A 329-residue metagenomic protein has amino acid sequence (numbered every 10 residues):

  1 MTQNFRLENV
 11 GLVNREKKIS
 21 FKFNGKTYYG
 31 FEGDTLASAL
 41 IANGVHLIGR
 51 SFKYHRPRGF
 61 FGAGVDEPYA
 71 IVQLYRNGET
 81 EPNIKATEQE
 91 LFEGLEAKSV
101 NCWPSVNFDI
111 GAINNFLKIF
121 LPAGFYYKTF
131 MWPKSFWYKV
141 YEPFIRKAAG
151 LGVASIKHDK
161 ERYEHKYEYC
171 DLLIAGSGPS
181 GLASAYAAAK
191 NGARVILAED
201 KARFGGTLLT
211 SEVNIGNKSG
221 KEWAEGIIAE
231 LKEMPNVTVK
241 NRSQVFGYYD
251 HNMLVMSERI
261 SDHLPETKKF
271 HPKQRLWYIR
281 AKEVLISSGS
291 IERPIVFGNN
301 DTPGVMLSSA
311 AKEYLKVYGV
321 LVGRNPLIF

Functional and structural regions predicted by a protein language model:
T2-F329: Residues forming the flavin
